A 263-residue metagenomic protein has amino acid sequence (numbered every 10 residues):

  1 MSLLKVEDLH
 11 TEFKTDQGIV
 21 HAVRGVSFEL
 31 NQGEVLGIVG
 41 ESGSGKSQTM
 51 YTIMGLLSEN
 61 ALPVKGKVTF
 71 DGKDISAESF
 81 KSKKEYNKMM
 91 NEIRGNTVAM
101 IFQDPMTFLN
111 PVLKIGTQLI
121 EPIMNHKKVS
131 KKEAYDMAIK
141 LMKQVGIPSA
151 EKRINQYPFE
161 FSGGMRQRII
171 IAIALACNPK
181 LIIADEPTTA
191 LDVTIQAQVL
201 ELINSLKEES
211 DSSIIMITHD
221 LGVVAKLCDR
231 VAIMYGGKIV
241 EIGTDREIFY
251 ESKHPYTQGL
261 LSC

Functional and structural regions predicted by a protein language model:
V39-G40: The feature captures the beta-strand-to-loop junction immediately N-terminal to the Walker
G55, I183, P187, L191 (+1 more regions): P-loop NTP-binding/switch modules centered on Walker-like glycine-rich loops
P63-A77: Conserved ABC transporter NBD signature motif
D74, K132-K152, L261: Conserved ABC ATPase "signature" region
I75-A99, N125, E247-S252: ABC ATPase NBD coupling module
A176-K180: A short, proline-enriched helix->beta-strand linker immediately N-terminal to the Walker B motif in ABC-type P-loop
